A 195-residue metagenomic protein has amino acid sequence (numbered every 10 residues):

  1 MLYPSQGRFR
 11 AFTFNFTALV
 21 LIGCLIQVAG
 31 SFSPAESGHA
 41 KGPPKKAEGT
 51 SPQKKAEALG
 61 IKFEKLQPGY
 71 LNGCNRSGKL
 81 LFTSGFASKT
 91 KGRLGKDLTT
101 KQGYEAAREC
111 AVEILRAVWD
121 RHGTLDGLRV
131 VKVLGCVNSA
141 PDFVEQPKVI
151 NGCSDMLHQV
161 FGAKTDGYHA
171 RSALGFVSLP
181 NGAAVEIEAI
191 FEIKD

Functional and structural regions predicted by a protein language model:
M1-F12: N-terminal secretory signal peptides that target proteins for export/translocation
M1-Y3, L19-I22, S51: Intrinsic structural disorder
Q6, F16-A18, F32-P34, G38: Compositionally biased regions
R10-C24: Sec-dependent N-terminal signal peptides
G23-L134, S139-D195: N-terminal presequence-like segments and the immediate start of the first folded domain
